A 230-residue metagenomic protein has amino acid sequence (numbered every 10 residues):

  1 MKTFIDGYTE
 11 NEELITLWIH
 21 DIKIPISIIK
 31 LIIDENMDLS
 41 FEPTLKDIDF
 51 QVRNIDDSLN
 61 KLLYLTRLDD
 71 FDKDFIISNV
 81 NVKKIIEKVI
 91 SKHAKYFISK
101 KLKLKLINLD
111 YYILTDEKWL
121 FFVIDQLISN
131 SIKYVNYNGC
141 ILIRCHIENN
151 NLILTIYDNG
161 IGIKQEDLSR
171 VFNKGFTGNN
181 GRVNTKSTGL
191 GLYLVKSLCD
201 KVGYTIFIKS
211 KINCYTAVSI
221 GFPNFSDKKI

Functional and structural regions predicted by a protein language model:
F71-F75, Y112-T115: Conserved micro-motifs of the catalytic ATP-binding
A94-L106: Short conserved segments within the C-terminal catalytic ATPase subdomain
S131-I132: Short helix-loop "hinge" at the ATP-lid/N-box region of the Bergerat-fold HATPase_c
N138-N150: Short beta-strand/loop element within the Bergerat-fold HATPase_c
D158: Acidic ATP/Mg2+-coordinating residue in the GHKL
I163-G175: Short conserved segment of the HATPase_c
